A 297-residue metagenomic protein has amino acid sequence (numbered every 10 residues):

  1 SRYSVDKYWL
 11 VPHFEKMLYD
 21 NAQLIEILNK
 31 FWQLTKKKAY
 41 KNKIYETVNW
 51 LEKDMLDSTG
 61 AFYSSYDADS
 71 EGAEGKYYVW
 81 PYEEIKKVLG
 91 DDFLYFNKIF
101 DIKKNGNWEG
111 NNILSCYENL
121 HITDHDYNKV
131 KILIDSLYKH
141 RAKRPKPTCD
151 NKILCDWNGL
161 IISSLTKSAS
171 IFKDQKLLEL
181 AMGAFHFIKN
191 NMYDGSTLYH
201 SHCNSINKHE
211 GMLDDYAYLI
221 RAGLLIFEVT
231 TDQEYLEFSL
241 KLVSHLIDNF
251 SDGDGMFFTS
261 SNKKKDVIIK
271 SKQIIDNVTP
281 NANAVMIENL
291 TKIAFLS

Functional and structural regions predicted by a protein language model:
S1-S297: Glycan-recognition and catalytic cores of secretory/periplasmic carbohydrate-active enzymes
